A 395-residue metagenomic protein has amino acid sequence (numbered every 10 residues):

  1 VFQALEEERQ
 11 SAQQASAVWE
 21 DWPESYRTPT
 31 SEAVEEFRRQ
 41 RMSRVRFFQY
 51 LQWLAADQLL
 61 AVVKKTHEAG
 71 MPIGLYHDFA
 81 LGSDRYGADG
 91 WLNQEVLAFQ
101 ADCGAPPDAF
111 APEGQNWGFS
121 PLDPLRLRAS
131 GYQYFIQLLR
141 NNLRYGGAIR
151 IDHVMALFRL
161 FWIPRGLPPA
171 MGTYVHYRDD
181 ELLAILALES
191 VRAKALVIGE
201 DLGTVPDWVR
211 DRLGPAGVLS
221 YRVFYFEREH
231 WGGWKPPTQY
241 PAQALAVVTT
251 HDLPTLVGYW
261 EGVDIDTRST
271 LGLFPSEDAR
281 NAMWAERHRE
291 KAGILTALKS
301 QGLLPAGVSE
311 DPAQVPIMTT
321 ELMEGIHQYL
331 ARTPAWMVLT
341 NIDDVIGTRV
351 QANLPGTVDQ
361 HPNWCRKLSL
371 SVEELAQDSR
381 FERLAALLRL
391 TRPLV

Functional and structural regions predicted by a protein language model:
V1-A56, L60, G82-M337, D343-D344 (+1 more regions): Alpha-amylase-like alpha-glycosidases and glucanotransferases acting on alpha-linked glucans and related
L54-E68, P72-G74: Active-site pocket-lining segments that scaffold enzyme catalytic pockets across diverse folds
G70, A313, P393-V395: Polar low-complexity intrinsically disordered regions
D78: Ligand-binding beta-strand-loop-alpha-helix segment within the catalytic cores of soluble metabolic enzymes
R332, L339, I346-V395: Structured C-terminal cap/extension of enzyme domains
